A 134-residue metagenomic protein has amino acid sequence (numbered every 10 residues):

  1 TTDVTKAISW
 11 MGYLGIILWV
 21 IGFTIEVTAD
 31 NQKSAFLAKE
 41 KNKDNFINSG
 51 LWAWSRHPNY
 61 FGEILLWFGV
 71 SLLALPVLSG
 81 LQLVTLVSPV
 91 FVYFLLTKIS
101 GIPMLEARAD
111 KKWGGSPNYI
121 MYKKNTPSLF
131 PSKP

Functional and structural regions predicted by a protein language model:
T1-Q32, L37-P134: Hydrophobic transmembrane alpha-helices
